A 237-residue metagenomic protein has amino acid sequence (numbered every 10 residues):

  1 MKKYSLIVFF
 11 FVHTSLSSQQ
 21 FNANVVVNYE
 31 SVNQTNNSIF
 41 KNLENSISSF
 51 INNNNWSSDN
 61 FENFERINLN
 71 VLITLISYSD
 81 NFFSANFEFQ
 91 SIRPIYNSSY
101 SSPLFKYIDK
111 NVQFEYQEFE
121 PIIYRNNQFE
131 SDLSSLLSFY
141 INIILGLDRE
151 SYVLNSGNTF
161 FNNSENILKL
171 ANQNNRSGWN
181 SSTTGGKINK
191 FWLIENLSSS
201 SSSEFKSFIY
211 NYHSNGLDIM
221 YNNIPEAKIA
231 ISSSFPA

Functional and structural regions predicted by a protein language model:
M1-N22: Bacterial Sec-dependent N-terminal signal peptides
Q19-S84, I95-N97: Start-of-domain marker
L43, L137, I231-S234: Stable alpha-helical elements in mature extracytoplasmic
S48, N55, N63-R66, F105-Y107 (+2 more regions): Surface-exposed peri-terminal alpha-helical interaction modules
N55-F64, E150-F160: Surface-exposed patches in mature extracellular/periplasmic domains of secreted proteins
A85-D148: Surface-exposed, polar helix/loop patches in the mature regions of secreted/periplasmic/lumenal proteins that form
V153-A237: Flexible, glycine-rich surface segments
